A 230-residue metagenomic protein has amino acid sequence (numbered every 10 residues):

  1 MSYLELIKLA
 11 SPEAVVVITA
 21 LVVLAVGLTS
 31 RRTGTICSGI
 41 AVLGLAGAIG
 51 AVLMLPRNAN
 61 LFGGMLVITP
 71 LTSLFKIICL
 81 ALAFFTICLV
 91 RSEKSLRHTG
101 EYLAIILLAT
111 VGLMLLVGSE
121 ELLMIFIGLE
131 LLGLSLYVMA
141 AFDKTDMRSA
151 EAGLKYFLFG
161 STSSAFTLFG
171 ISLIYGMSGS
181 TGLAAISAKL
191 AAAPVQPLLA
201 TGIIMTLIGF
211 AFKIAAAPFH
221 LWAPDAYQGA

Functional and structural regions predicted by a protein language model:
M1-A230: Alpha-helical transmembrane segments of multi-pass membrane proteins predominantly involved in bioenergetics
